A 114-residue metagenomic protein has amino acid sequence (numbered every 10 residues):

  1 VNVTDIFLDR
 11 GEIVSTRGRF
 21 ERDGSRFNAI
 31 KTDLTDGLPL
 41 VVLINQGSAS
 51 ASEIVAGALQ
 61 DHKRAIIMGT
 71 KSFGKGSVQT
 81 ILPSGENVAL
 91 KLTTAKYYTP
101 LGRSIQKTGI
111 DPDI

Functional and structural regions predicted by a protein language model:
V1-I114: Conserved acidic, small-residue-rich alpha-beta core segments centered on
